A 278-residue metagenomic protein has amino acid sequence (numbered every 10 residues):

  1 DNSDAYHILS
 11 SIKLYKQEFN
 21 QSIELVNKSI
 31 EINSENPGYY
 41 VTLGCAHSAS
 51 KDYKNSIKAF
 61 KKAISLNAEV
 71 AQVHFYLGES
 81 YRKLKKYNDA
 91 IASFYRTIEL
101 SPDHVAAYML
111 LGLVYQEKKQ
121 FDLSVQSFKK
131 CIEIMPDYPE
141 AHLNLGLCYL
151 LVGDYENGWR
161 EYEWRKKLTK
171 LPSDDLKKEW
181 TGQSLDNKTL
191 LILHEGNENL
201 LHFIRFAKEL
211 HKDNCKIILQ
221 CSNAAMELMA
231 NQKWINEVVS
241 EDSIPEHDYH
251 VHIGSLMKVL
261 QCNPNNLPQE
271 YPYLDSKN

Functional and structural regions predicted by a protein language model:
D1-N278: Alpha-helical solenoid repeat scaffolds of the TPR/TPR-like class and their adjacent stem/linker regions that mediate
